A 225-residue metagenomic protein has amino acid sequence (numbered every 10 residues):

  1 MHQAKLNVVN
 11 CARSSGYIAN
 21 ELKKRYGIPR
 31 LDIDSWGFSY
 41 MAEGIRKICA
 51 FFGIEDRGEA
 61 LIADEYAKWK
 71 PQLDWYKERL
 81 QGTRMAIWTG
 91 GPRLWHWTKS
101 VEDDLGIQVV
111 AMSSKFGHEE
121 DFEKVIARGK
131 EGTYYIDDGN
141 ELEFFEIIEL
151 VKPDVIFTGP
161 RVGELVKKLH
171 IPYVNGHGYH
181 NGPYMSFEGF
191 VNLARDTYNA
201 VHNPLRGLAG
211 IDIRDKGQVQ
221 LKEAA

Functional and structural regions predicted by a protein language model:
M1-A225: An N-terminal assembly and electron-transfer interface module characteristic of large anaerobic redox and radical
